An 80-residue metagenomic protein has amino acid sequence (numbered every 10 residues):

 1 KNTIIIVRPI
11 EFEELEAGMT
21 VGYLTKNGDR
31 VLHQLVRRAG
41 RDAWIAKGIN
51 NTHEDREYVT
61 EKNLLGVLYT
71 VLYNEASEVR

Functional and structural regions predicted by a protein language model:
K1-R80: Extended hydrophobic leader/signal-anchor segments used for secretion and membrane insertion
